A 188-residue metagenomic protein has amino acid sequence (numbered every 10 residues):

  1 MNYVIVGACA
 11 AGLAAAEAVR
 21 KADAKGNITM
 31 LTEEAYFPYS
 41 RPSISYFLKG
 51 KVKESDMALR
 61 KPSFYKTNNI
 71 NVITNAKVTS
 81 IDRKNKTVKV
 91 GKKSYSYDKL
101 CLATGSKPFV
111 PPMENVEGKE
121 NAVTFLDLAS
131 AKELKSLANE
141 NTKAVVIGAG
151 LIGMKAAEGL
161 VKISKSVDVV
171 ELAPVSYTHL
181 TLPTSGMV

Functional and structural regions predicted by a protein language model:
Y3-A14, Y36-E54: Conserved N-terminal glycine/acidic-rich loop preference
Y3-D23, A156-V161: N-terminal Rossmann-like FAD-binding beta1-loop-alpha1 element of flavoenzymes
V4, K61-I147, V175: FAD-binding core/adjacent interface of flavoenzyme oxidoreductases
C9-L13, A35, S106-P108, A129 (+1 more regions): Residue-level detector of alpha-helix initiation sites
A24-P38, D168-V175: Glycine-rich FAD pyrophosphate-binding loop
I44-N68, S185: N-terminal glycine-rich dinucleotide-binding loop that anchors FAD/FMN and/or NAD(P) in oxidoreductases
L137-S176: Rossmann-like NAD(P)H-binding beta-loop-alpha module
T178-T184: Conserved small/polar residues in nucleotide/adenosyl-binding loops
